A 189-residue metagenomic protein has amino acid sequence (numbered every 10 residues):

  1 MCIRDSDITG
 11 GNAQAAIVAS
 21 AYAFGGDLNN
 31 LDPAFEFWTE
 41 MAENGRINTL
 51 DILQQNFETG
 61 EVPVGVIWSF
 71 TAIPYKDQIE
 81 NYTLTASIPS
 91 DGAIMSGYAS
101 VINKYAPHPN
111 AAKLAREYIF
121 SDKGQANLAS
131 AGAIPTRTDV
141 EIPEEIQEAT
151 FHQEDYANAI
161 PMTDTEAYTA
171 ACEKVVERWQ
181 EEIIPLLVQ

Functional and structural regions predicted by a protein language model:
I3-E61: Extracytoplasmic ligand-binding site segments that recognize negatively charged/polar headgroups
R4-D5, P63-W68, T85-S87: Structural recognition of the beta-strand scaffold that forms the well-ordered cores of secreted hydrolase catalytic
D5-D7, S69-F70, A131-G132: Short secondary-structure boundary segments
A21-G25, T39-E43, E58, V62 (+6 more regions): Sec-exported extracytoplasmic/periplasmic mature domains
F35-E40, R46, E80-K104: Periplasmic-binding protein-like
Q55, A157-Q189: Conserved C-terminal helix/tail region of periplasmic/extracytoplasmic solute-binding proteins
V64-Y82: A ligand-binding cleft/hinge motif common to bilobed small-molecule-binding domains
I94, Y98, N103-T163: Mature extracytoplasmic/periplasmic domains
